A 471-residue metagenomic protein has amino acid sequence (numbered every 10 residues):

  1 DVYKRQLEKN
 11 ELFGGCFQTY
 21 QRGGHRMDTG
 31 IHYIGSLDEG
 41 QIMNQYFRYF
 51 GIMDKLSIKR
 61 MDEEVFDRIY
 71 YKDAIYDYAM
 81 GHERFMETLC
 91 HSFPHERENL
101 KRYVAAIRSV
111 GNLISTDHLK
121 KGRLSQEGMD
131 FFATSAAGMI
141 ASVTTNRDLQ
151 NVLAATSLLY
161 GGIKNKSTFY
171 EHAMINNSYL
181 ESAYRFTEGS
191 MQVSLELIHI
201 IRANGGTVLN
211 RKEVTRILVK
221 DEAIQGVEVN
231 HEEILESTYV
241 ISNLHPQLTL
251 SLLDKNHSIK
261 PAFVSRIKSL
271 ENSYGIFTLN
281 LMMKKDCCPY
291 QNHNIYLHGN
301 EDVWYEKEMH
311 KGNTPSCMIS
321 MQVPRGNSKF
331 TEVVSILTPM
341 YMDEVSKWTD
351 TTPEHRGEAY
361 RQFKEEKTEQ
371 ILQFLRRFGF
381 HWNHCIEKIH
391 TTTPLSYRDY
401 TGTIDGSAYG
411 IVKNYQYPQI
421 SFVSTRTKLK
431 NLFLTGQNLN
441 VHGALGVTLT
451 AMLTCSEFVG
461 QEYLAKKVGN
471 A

Functional and structural regions predicted by a protein language model:
V2-Y3: Short, small-residue-biased leader/transition segments that mark boundaries at the very start of proteins
M27-E63: N-terminal FAD cofactor-binding segment of flavoenzymes
D38, S125-A136, S178-H199, A359-K367: Short beta-strand to alpha-helix junction loop
I69-S167: Rossmann-like flavin
D148-Y160, K164, F380-V441: A glycine-rich dinucleotide-binding beta-alpha-beta segment and adjacent secondary-structure elements that constitute
M174-I224: Helical element adjacent to the flavin cofactor pocket in flavoenzyme catalytic cores
R185, T215-K329: Mid-domain catalytic core of redox enzymes that form a hydrophobic substrate pocket/lid adjacent to a catalytic redox
K284-T392: C-terminal segments that line or cap access tunnels to active or ligand-binding sites in enzymes and enzyme-associated
